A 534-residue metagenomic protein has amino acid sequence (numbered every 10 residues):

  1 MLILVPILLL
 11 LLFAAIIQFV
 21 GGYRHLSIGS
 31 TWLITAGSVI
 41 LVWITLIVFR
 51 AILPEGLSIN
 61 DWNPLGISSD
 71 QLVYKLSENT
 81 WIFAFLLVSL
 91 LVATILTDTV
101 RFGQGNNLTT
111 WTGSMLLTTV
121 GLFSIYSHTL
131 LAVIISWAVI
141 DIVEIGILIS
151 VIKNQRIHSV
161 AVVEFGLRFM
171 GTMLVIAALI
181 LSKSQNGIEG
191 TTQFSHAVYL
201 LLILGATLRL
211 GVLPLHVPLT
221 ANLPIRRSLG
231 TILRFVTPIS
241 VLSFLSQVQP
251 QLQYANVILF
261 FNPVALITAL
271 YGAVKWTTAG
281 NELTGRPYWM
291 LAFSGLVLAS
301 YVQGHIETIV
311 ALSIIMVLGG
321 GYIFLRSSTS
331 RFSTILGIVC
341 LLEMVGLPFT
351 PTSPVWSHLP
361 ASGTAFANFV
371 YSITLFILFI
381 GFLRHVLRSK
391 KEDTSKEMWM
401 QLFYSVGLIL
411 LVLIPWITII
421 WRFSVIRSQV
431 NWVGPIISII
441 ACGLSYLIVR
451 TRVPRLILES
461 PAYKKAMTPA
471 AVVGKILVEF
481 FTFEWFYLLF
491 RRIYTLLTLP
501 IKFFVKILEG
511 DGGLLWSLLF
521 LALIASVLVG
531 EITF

Functional and structural regions predicted by a protein language model:
M1-V5, F13-G105, W111-T112, L489 (+1 more regions): Transmembrane helix-loop-helix hairpins at membrane boundaries of multipass inner-membrane proteins
A14-H25, L91-Q104, I145-V160, L210-P224 (+4 more regions): C-terminal ends of transmembrane helices
V20-I28, T112-A197, L208, W276-G337 (+1 more regions): Alpha-helical multi-pass transmembrane bundles of energy-transducing inner-membrane proteins
S58, L65, H196, L200-L259 (+2 more regions): Short helix-boundary/re-entrant hairpin motifs in multi-pass inner-membrane proteins
P64-I82, S195-Y199, A361-Y371: Short aromatic-rich membrane-water interface segments that cap or initiate transmembrane helices in multi-pass membrane
A132-A138, F194-A206, N262-L266, A299 (+3 more regions): Alpha-helical transmembrane segments
K183, S313-S327, R331-L336, A361 (+2 more regions): Predominantly late transmembrane helices and immediately cytosolic-facing juxtamembrane segments
I426-V430, P454-F534: Aromatic-capped, Gly/Pro-kinked transmembrane alpha-helices
